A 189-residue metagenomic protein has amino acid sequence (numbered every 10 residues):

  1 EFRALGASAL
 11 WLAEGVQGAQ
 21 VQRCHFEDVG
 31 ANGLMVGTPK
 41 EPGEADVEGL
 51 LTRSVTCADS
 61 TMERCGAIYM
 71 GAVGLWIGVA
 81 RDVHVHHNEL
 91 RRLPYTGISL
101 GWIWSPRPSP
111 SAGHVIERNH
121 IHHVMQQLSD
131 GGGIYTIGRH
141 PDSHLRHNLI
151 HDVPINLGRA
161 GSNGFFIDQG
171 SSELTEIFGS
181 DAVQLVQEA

Functional and structural regions predicted by a protein language model:
E1-A7, Q17-A31, A45-G66, R81-Y95 (+3 more regions): Right-handed parallel beta-helix
A4-A13, G30-E48, I68-I77, P94-P106 (+2 more regions): Extracellular beta-strand/beta-solenoid scaffold signature
R159-A189: Extracellular beta-rich repeat passengers
